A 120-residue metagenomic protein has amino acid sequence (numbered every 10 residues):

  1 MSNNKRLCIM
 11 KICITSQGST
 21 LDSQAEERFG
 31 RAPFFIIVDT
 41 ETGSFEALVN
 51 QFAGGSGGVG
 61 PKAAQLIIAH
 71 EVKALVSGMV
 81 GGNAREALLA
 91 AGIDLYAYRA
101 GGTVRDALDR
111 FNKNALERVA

Functional and structural regions predicted by a protein language model:
M1-G58, K62, A69-H70, L89-A120: Non-catalytic interface/targeting segments
K73: Short acidic/polar active-site loop segments enriched in Thr and Asp
V76-S77, A97: Conserved SAM-binding loop
V80-E86: Short, glycine/polar-rich helix-capping loops at beta-to-alpha or helix-loop-helix junctions that flank or form
